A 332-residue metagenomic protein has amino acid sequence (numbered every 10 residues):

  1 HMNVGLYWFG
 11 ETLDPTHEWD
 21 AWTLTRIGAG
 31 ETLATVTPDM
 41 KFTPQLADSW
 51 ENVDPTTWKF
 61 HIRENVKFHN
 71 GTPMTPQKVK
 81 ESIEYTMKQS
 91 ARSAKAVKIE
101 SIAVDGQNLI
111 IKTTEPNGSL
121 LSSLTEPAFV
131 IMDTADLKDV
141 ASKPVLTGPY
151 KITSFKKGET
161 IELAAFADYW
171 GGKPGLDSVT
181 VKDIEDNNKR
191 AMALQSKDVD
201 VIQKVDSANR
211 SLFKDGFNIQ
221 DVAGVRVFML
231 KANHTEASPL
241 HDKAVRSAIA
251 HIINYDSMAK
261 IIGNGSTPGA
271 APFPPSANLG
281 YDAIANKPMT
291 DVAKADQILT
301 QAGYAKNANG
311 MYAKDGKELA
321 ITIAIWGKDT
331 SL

Functional and structural regions predicted by a protein language model:
G5-V53, E84, V145: N-terminal lobe/hinge region of extracytoplasmic solute-binding protein
K41, L124-P174, S178, N188 (+2 more regions): Gly/Pro-rich hinge or "lid" segments in bacterial periplasmic/extracellular proteins
D48-S90, I110, P239: Aromatic- and charge-enriched surface segment that lines or borders ligand/interaction sites
E51, S93-T134, S154-K156: Surface-exposed binding/hinge segments that line and control ligand-binding clefts or catalytic entry sites
A164-Y169, G224-A248, I252, I261 (+3 more regions): A bilobed periplasmic-binding-protein/Venus flytrap-type ligand-binding module shared by bacterial periplasmic
F166-L212: Ligand-site clamp/hinge motif
F213, L240-N278, M289-I298: Periplasmic-binding protein-like
E236, G269-A308, W326-L332: Structural transition elements
